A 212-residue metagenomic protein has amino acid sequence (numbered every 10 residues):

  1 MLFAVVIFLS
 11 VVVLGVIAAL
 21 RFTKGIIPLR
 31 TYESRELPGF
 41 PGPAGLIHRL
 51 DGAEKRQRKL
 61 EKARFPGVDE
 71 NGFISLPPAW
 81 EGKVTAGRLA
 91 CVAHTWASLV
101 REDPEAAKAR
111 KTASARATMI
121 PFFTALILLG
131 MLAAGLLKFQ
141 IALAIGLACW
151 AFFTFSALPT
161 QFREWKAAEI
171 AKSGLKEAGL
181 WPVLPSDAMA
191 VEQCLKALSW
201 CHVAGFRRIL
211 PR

Functional and structural regions predicted by a protein language model:
M1-S10, G135-C149: Hydrophobic alpha-helical transmembrane segments
A4-K24: N-terminal signal-anchor transmembrane alpha helix of single-pass membrane proteins, serving as the membrane-anchoring
F8-V13, W150, H202-G205: Alpha-helical transmembrane spans of integral membrane proteins, capturing the lipid-embedded, hydrophobic core of TM
L14-I17, L147, F152-R163: Hydrophobic alpha-helical membrane-associated segments
A18-F22, A133, T154: Hydrophobic membrane-targeting signal helices
F22-T118, L158-R212: Polar-ligand-bearing catalytic/cofactor-coordination segments of membrane-embedded or membrane-tethered inner-membrane
I120-L129: Core segments of transmembrane alpha-helices that mediate helix-helix packing or line hydrophobic substrate/ligand
L129-L132, G205: Hydrophobic residues within the alpha-helical transmembrane core of Major Facilitator Superfamily
